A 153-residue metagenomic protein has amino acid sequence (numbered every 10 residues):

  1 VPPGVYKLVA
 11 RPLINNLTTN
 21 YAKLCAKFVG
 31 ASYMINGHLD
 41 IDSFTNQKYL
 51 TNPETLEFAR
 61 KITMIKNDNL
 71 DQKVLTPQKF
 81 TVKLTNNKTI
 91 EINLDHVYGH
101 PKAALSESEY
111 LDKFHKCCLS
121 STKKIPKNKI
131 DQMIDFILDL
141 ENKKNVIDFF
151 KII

Functional and structural regions predicted by a protein language model:
V1-I153: Terminal-appendage/accessory-domain detector
